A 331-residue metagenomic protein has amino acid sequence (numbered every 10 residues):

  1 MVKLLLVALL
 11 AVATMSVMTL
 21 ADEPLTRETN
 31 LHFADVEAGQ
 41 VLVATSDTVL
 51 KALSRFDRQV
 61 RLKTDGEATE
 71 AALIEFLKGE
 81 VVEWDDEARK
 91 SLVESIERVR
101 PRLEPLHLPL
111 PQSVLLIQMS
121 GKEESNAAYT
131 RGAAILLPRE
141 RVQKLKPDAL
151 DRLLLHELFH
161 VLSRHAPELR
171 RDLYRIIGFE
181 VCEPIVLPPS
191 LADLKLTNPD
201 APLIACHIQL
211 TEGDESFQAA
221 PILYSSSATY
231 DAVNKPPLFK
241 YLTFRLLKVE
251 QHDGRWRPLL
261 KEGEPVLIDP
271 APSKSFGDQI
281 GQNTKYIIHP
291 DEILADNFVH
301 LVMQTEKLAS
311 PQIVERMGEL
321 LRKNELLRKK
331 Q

Functional and structural regions predicted by a protein language model:
M1-L6: Bacterial N-terminal signal peptides that target proteins for export
V7-S16: Bacterial N-terminal signal peptides
L20-D86: N-terminal mature-domain "stem" immediately C-terminal to a signal peptide or N-terminal signal-anchor/transmembrane
L73-A133: Auxiliary, metal-adjacent structural segments of Zn-dependent hydrolase domains
E83-E94, K144-L153, K285-I293: Soluble non-cytosolic domains of exported or imported proteins
G121-D151, L155: Active-site scaffold of zinc-dependent metalloenzymes
L158-Y174: Catalytic Zn2+-binding segment of zinc metalloproteases
R175-M317: Metalloprotease/metallohydrolase-associated module, dominated by Zn2+-dependent proteases
